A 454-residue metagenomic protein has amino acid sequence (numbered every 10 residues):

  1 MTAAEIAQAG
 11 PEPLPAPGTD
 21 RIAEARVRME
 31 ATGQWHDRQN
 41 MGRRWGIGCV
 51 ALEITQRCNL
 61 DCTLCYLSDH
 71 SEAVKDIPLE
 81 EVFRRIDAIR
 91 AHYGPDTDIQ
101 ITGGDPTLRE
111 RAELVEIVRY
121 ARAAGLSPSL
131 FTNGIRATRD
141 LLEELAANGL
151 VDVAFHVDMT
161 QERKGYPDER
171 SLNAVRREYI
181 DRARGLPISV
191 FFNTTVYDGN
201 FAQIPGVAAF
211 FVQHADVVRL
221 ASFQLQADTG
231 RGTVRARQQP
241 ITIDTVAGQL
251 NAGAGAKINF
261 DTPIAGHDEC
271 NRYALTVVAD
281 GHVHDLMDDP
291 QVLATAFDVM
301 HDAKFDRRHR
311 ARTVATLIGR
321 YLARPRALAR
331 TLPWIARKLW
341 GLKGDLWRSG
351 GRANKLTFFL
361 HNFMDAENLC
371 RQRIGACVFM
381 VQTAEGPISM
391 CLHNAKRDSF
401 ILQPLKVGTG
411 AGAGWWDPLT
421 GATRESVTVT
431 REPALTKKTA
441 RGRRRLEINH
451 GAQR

Functional and structural regions predicted by a protein language model:
M1-G42, A279-R454: Radical SAM enzyme core and accessory elements
T2-E143: Conserved alpha-helical substructure of the radical SAM core
C49, T138-D140, P205-V207, A294 (+1 more regions): Short alpha-helical segments and helix-capping/turn motifs at coil-helix boundaries
C58, C62-C65, C270, C370 (+2 more regions): Disulfide-bonded cysteines in secreted/extracellular proteins and peptides
F83-I101, E110-Q226: Radical SAM/AdoMet-radical enzyme domain recognition
G165-G351: Radical SAM enzyme [4Fe-4S]-AdoMet core and its adjacent flexible, acidic and glycine-rich loops/tails across
